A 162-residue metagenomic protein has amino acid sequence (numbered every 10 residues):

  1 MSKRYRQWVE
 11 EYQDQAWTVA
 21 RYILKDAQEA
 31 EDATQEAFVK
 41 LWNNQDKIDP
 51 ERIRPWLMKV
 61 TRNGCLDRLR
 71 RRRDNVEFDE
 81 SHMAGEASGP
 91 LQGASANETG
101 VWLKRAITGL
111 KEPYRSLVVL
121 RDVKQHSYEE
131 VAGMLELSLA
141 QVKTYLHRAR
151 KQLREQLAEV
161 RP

Functional and structural regions predicted by a protein language model:
M1-T18, Q28-E31, W42: A short, charge-rich alpha-helical start-of-domain segment used by transcription regulators
W8, Y12, A16, A37 (+2 more regions): Residue-level preference for hydrophobic side chains embedded in well-ordered alpha helices
Q28, E129, A140: Residues within helix-turn-helix
D32-V39, N43, E51-N63: Structural recognition of an alpha-helix C-terminal capping motif at a helix-to-coil junction
K59-D79, A96: Arg/Lys-rich amphipathic alpha helix in sigma70-family domain 2
S81-T108: Acidic, proline/glycine-rich intrinsically disordered inter-domain spacer in sigma factors
L117-R121: A short pre-motif secondary-structure segment
L135-E159: DNA-recognition helix of helix-turn-helix
